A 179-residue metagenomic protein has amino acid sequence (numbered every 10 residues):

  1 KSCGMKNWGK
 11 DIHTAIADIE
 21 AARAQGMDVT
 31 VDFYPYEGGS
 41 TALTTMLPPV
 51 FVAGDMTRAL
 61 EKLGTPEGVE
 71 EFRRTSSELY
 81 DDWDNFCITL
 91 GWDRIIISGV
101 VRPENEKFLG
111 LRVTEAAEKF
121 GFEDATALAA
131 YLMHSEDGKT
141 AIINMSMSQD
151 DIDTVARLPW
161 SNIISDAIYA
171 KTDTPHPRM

Functional and structural regions predicted by a protein language model:
S2-M179: Active-site neighborhoods of metal-dependent hydrolases
